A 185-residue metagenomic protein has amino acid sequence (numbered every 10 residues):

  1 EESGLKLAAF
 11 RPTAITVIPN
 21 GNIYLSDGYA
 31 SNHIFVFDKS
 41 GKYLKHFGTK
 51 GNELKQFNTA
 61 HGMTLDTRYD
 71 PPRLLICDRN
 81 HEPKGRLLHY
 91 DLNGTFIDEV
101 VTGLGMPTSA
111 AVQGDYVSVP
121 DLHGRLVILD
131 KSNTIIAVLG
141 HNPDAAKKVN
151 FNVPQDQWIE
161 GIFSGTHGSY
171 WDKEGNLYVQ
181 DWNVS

Functional and structural regions predicted by a protein language model:
E1-L7, K42-N58, I136-G161: Surface-exposed loop and turn segments in beta-propeller and other repeat-based domains that flank or scaffold
E2-N22, N52-R73, H81-G85, G103-Y116 (+1 more regions): Beta-rich, blade/repeat-based domains predominating in secreted/periplasmic proteins but also intracellular
N22-S26, R73-I76, Y116-V119, V127 (+1 more regions): Conserved beta-propeller blade signature
G28-Y29, R68, R79-H81, L122 (+1 more regions): Short loop/turn segments immediately following the C-termini of beta-strands
N32-V36, R86-L88, R125-V127, S185: A short loop-to-beta-strand structural motif that recurs across blades of beta-propeller domains
D38-K42, D91-T95, D130-T134: Short loop/turn segments that connect beta-strands within beta-propeller blades
G124-S185: C-terminal closing repeat unit and adjoining cap/tail of repeat-based domains
